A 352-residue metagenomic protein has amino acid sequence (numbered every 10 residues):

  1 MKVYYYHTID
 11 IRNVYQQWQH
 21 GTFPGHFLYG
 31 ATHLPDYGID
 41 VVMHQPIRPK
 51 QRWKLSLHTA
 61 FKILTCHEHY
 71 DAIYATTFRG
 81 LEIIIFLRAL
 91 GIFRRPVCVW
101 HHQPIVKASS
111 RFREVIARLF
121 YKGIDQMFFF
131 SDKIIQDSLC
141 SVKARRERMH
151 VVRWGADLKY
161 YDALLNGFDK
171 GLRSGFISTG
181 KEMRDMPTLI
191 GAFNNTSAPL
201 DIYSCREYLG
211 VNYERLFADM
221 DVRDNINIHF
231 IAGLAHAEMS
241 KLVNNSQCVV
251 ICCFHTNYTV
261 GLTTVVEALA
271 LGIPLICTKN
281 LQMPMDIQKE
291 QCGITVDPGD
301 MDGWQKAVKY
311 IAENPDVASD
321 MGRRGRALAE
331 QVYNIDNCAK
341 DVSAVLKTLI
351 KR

Functional and structural regions predicted by a protein language model:
F61-H69, K107-M127: Membrane-proximal helix-turn-helix segments that form the acceptor-binding/catalytic region of lipid-linked
D125-M149, A156-Y161: A short, active-site helix/loop in glycosyltransferases that binds the activated sugar's phosphate group
L139-C140, R153-R173, P187, R352: Acidic anion/phosphate-binding donor-loop and adjacent secondary structure in glycosyltransferase catalytic cores
G167-D201: Conserved donor-binding/catalytic core segment of Leloir-type glycosyltransferases
S204, Y213-K241: Nucleotide-activated donor-binding/catalytic signature segment of Leloir-type glycosyltransferases, i.e., the conserved
V243-Y258, I273: Acidic donor-binding loop of glycosyltransferase active sites
K289-E290, I294-M301, V308-D316: Conserved acidic donor-binding segment of nucleotide-sugar-dependent glycosyltransferases
K306, Y310, V317-V332, D341-A344: A short, well-ordered alpha-helix in the C-terminal region of glycosyltransferases
